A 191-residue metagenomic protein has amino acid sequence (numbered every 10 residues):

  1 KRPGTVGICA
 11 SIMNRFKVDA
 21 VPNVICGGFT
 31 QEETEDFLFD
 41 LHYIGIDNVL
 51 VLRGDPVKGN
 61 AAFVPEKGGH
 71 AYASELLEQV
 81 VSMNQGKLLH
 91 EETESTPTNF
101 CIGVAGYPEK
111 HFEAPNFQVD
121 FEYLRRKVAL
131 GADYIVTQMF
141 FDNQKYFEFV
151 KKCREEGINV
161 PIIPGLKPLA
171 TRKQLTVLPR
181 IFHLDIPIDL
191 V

Functional and structural regions predicted by a protein language model:
K1, N23-G27, G54-P56, A105-H111 (+2 more regions): Active-site beta-loop-alpha junctions enriched in small/polar residues
R2-S11, T30-D36, P56-E94, A114-F117 (+1 more regions): Active-site-adjacent beta->alpha loops and helix N-cap segments on the catalytic face of soluble alpha/beta enzymes
R2-V18, C101, Y123: Flavin-dependent oxidoreductase catalytic cores
D19-E32, C101-V119: Active-site mouth loops of central-metabolism enzymes
A20-V24, V49-V51, I102-G106, V128 (+2 more regions): Hydrophobic faces of well-ordered beta-strands that scaffold small-molecule active sites in alpha/beta enzyme cores
L38-P56: Hydrophobic or amphipathic alpha-helical targeting/insertion segments
K67-P97, V104-E113, E156-V191: Active-site pocket-lining/capping segments in soluble small-molecule metabolic enzymes
